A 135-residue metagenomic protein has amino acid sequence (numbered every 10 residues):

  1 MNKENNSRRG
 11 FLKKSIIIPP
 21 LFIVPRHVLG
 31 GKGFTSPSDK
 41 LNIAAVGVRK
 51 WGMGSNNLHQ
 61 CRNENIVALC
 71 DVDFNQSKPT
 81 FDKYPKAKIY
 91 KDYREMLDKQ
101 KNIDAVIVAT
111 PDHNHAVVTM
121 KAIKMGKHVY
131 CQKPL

Functional and structural regions predicted by a protein language model:
N2-I18: N-terminal secretory signal peptides and thylakoid transit peptides that target proteins across membranes
E4-N5, C70, I89: A structural signal for short, well-ordered beta-strand elements
R8-R9, N42, W51, H115 (+1 more regions): Short, cationic motifs built from Arg/Lys/His that form the positively charged side of catalytic pockets
K13, N75-K78, V117-M120, K124: A broad detector of short, well-ordered amphipathic alpha-helices that serve as recognition/interaction surfaces
S15-Y84: N-terminal Rossmann-like dinucleotide-binding module
A87-L135: Beta-loop-alpha module in the N-terminal Rossmann-like domain of NAD(P)-dependent dehydrogenases, especially those
